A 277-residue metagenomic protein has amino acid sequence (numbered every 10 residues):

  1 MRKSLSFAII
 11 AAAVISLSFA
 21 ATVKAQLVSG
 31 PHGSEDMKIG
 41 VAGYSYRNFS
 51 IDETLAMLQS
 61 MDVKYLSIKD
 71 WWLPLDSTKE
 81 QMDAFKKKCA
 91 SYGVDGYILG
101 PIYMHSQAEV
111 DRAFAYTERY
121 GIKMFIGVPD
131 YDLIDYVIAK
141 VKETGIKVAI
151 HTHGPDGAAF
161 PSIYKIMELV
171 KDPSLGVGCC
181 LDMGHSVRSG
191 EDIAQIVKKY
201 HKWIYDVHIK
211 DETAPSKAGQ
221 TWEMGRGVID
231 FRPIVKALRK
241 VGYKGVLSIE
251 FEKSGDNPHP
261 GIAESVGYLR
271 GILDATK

Functional and structural regions predicted by a protein language model:
M1-S4, Y97: Positively charged n-region of N-terminal signal peptides that target proteins for export
R2-K3, A25-G43, R47-K64, E118 (+3 more regions): Histidine-acidic metal/acid-base catalytic patches
A8-S18: Bacterial N-terminal signal peptides
F19-K24: Sec/Tat signal peptide C-region and signal peptidase I cleavage site
Q26-L27, P31, D52-E53, S91-C179 (+2 more regions): Active-site acidic/histidine proton-transfer and metal-coordination neighborhood in alpha/beta enzyme cores
S45-R47, D70-W72, I102-H105, D130-L133 (+4 more regions): Active-site-proximal loop/turn and secondary-structure-junction residues that shape catalytic pockets, frequently
L66-D70, G96-L99, K147-H153, C180-L181 (+2 more regions): Short beta-strands and strand-loop turn motifs
S67-A84: Glycine-rich, proline-tolerant flexible connector loops at the mouths of alpha/beta enzymes
